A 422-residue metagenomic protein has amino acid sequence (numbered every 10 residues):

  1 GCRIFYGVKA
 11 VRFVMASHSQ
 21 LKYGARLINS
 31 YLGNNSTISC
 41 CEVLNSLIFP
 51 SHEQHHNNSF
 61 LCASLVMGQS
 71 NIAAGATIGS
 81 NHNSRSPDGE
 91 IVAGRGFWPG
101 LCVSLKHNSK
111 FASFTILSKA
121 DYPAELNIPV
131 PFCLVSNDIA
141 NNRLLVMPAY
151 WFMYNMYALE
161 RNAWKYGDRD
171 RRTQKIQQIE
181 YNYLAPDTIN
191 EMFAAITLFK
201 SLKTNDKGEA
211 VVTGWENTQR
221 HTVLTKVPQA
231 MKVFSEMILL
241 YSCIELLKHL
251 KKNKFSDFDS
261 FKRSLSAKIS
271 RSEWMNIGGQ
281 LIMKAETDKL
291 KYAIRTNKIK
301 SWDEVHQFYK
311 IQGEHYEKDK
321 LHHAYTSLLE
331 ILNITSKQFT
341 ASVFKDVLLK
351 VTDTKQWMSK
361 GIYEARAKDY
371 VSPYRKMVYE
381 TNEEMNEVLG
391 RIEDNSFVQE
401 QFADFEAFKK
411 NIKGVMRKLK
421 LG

Functional and structural regions predicted by a protein language model:
G1-C2: Core alpha-helical transmembrane segments of integral membrane proteins
F5-T204: Glycine-rich hexapeptide-repeat left-handed beta-helix
N127-G422: Terminal amphipathic alpha-helical/low-complexity segments used for targeting or macromolecular assembly
